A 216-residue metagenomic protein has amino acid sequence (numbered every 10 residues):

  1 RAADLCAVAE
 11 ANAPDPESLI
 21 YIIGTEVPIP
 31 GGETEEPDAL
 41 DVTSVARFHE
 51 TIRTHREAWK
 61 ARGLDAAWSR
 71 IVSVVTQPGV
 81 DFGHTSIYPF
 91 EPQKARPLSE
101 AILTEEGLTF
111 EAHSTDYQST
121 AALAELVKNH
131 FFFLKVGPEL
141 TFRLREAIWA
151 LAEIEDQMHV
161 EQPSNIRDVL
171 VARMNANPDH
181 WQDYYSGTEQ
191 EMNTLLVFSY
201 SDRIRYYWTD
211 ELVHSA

Functional and structural regions predicted by a protein language model:
R1-I102, T109, F131: Helix-rich catalytic cores of soluble enzyme domains
S99-A216: Flexible, acidic glycine-rich loops studded with aromatic residues
